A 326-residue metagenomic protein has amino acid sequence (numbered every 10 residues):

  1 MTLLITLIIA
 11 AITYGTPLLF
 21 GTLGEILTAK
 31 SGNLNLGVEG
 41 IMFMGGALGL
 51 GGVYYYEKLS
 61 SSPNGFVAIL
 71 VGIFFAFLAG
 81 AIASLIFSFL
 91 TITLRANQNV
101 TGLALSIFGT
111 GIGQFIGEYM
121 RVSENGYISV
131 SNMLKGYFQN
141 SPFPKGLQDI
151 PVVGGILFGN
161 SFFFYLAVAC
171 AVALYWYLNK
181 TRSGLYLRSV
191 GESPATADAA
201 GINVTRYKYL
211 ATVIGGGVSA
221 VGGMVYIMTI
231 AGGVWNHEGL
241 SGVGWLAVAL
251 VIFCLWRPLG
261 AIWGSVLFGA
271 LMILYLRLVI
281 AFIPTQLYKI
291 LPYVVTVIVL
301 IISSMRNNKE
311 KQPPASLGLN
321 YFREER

Functional and structural regions predicted by a protein language model:
M1-T22, L34, L48, E57-V71: Membrane-interfacial amphipathic/re-entrant helices at transmembrane-helix boundaries
I8, L178, G215-A249, F282-P284 (+1 more regions): Inter-helical junctions in multi-pass inner-membrane proteins, predominant in energy-converting antiporter-like
G15-G24, G40-M44, I82-L85, G191 (+5 more regions): Hydrophobic alpha-helical segments embedded in the membrane of multi-pass proteins
S62-I112, F268, M272: Alpha-helical transmembrane segments within multi-pass membrane transporters and channels
T93-R121, N125-L134, E238-I252, L267 (+1 more regions): Pore- or pathway-lining transmembrane helices of multi-pass membrane proteins that form conduits for solutes/ions
G109-N179, I283-Y288, P314-R326: Transmembrane helix-bundle core of multi-pass membrane transporters and related energy-transducing complexes
I156-V234, L259, W263: Helix-loop-helix "hairpin" substructures at the membrane interface of multi-pass membrane proteins
E192-A199, N203-R206, Y275-R326: Cytosolic-side transmembrane-helix boundaries in multi-pass membrane proteins
